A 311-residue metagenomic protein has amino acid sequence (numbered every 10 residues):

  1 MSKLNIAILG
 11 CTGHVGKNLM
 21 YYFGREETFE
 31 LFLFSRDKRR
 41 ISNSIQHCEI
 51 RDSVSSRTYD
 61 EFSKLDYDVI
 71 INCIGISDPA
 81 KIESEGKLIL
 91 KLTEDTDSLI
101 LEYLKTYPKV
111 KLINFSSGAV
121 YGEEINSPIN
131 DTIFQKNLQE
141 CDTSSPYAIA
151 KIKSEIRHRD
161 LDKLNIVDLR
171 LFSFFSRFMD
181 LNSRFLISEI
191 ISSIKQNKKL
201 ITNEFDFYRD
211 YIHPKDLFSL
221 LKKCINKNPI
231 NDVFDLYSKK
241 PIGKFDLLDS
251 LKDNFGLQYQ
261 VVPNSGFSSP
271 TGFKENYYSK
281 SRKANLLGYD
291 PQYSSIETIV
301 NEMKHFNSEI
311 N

Functional and structural regions predicted by a protein language model:
I6-E26: N-terminal Rossmann NAD(P)H-binding glycine-rich loop of SDR-like oxidoreductase domains
L9, F34, C73, L112-G118 (+1 more regions): SDR active-site strand-loop-helix element
S53-E94: NAD(P)H-binding glycine-rich loop region in Rossmannoid oxidoreductase-like domains and their noncatalytic homologs
S77-A80, S117-I125, F172-F175: Active-site segment of SDR-like NAD(P)-dependent oxidoreductases
S98-D142: Conserved Rossmann-fold NAD(P)-dependent oxidoreductase catalytic core, especially the SDR/UDP-sugar
N126, I156-R209, P214-F218, L251: NAD(P)-dependent short-chain dehydrogenase/reductase
P146, A150: Active-site helix of classical SDR
N197-K198, T202-N311: C-terminal substrate-binding subdomain of Rossmann-fold SDR/epimerase-dehydratase oxidoreductases
